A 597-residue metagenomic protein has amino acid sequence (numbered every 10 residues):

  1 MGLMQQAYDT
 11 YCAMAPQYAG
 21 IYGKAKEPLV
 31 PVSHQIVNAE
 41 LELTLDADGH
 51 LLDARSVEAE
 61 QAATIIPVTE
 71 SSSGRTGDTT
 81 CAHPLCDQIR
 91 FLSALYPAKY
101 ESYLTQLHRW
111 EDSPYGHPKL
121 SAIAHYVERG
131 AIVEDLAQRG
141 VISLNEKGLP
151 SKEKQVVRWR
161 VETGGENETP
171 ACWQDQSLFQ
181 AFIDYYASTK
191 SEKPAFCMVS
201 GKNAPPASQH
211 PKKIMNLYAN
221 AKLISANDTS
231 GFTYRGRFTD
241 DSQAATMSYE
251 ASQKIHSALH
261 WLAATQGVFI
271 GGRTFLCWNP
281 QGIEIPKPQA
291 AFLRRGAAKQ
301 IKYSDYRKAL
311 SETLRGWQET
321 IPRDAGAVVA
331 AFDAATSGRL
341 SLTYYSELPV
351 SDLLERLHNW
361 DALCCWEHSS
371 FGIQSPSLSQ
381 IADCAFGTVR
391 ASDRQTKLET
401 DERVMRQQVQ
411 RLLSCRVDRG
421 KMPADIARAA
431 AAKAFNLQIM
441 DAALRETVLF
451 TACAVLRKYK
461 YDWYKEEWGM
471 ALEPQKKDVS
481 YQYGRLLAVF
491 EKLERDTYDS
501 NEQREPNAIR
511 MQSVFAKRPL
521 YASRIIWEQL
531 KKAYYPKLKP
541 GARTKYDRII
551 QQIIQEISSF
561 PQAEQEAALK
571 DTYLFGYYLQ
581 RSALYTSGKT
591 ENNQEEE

Functional and structural regions predicted by a protein language model:
M1-K190, N227, F232-E597: Conserved phosphate-interacting/catalytic interface
A195: Cys/His-enriched microdomains
S200-K202: Short Cys/His-rich metal-coordination motifs, predominantly Zn2+-binding knuckles/fingers
A207-I214: Short cysteine/histidine-rich zinc-coordinating motifs and their immediately flanking basic loops
A219-A221: Noncatalytic, helix-rich "gating/capping" subdomain that lines the substrate-entry/channel surface of large enzyme
